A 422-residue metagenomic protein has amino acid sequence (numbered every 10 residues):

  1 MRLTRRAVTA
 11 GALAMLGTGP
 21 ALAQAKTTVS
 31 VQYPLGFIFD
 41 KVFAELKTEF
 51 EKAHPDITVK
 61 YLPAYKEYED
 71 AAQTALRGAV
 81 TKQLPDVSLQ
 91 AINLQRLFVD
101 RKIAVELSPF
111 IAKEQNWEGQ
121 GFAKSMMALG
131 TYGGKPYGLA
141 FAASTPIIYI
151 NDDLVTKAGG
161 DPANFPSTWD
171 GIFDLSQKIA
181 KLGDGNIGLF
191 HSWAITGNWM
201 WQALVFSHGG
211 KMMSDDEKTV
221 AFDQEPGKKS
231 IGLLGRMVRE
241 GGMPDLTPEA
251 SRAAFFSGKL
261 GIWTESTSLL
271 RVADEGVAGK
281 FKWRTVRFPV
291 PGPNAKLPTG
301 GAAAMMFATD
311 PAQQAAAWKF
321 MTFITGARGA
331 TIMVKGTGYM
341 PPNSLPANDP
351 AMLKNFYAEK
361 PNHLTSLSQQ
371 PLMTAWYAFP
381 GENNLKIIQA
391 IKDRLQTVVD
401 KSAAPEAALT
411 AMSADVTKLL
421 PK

Functional and structural regions predicted by a protein language model:
L3-T9: N-terminal export leaders
A25-F37, I57-L62, V87: Short, well-ordered beta-strand elements
E45, E49-F122, K157-G159, N164 (+3 more regions): Extracytoplasmic "Venus flytrap"/periplasmic binding protein-like
I92-I147, F173, L204, A278 (+3 more regions): Hinge/lid segment of periplasmic solute-binding proteins
Q95-I103, S108, S125-N164, W193-D216 (+2 more regions): Periplasmic solute-binding protein
F173-A180, D216-D245: Glycine-centered hinge/linker elements that transmit conformational signals in sensory and ligand-binding systems
W199-A203, K228-K319: Extracytoplasmic/periplasmic substrate-binding proteins
N362-D415: C-terminal capping/gating helix-and-loop segments adjacent to ligand/active sites or protein-protein/ligand interfaces
